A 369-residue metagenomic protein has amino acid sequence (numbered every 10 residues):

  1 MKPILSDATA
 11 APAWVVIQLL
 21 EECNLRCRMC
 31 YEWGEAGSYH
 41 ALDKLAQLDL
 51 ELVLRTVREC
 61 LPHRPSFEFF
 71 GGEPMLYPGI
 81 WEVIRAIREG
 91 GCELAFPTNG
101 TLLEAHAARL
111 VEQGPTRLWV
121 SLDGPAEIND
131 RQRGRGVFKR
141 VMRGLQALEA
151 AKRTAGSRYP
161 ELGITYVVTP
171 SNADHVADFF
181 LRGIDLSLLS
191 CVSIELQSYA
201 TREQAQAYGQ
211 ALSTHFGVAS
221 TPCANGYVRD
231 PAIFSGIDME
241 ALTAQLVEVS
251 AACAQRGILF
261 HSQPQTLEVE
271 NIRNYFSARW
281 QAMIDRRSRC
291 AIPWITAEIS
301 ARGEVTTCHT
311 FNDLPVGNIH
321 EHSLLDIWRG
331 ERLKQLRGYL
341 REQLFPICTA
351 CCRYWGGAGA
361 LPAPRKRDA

Functional and structural regions predicted by a protein language model:
M1-A11, W33, Y275, R279-A369: Flexible mid-to-C-terminal extensions adjoining Fe-S/redox cofactors in radical SAM and related proteins
M1-R117: Conserved alpha-helical substructure of the radical SAM core
V16-Q18, G71, P97, G163-Y166 (+3 more regions): Short beta-strand segments
E22-N24, P74, T101-L102, P125 (+7 more regions): Short, solvent-exposed loop/turn segments at secondary-structure junctions
R26, H63, G114-P115, R158 (+2 more regions): Short loop/turn motifs at secondary-structure junctions
G34, G71, L122, L196 (+1 more regions): Residues that line or immediately flank small-molecule/substrate-binding pockets and catalytic motifs
H40-A46, R131-V137, N312: Short glycine-enriched, charge-decorated loop/helix-capping segments at active-site entrances that position
R117, S121-D123, D130-R289, A301 (+1 more regions): Radical SAM enzyme [4Fe-4S]-AdoMet core and its adjacent flexible, acidic and glycine-rich loops/tails across
